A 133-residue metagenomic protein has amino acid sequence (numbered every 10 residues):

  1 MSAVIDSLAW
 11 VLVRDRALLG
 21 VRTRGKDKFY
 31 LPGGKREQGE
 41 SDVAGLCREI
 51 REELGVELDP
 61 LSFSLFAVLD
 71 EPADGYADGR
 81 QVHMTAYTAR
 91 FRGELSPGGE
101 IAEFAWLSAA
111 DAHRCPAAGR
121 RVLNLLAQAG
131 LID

Functional and structural regions predicted by a protein language model:
M1-L19: Conserved N-terminal beta-strand and adjoining loop/helix that marks the start of the Nudix/MutT-like hydrolase domain
S2, D6, A67-L95, L125-A127: Active-site-adjacent beta-strand/loop module that shapes the phosphate/pyrophosphate-binding cleft
V13-E53, E57: Conserved Nudix-box catalytic region and its N-terminal flanking loop in Nudix hydrolases and closely related
Y30, Q81, W106: Short aromatic/basic micro-patch
Y30, S64, A86: Conserved beta-strand segments that form the floor/walls of ligand-binding pockets within enzyme and binding domains
E57-V68: A short coil-to-beta-strand element that immediately follows conserved catalytic motifs
A86-T88, S96-A129: NUDIX/MutT-family hydrolases
